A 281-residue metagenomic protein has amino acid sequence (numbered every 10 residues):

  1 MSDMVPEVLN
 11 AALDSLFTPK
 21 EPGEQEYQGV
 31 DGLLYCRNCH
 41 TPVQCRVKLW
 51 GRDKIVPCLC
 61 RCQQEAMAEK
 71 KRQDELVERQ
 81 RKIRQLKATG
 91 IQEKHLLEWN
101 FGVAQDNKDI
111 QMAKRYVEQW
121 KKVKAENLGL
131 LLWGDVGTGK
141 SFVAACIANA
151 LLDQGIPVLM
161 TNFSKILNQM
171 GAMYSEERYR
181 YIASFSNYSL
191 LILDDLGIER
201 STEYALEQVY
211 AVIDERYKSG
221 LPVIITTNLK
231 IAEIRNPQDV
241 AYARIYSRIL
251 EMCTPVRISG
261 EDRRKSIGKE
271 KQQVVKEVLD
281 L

Functional and structural regions predicted by a protein language model:
M1-K108, G268-L281: A short, basic N-terminal segment
W99-V123: N-terminal pre-Walker A segment at the start of P-loop NTPase domains
I110-V117, A148-Y188, R200-E207: Short glycine-rich substrate-engagement loop in P-loop NTPases that contacts/grips substrate
K124-A144: Walker A/P-loop nucleotide-binding motif
G137, G197-I198: Catalytic acidic motif of RecA-like/P-loop NTPases
I156-P157, N187-L190, S219-I225: Loop/turn-to-beta-strand initiation segments
N168-M170, E199-L281: Replace "adjacent to P-loop NTPase cores in ATP/GTP-dependent enzymes" with "adjacent to NTP-binding cores
